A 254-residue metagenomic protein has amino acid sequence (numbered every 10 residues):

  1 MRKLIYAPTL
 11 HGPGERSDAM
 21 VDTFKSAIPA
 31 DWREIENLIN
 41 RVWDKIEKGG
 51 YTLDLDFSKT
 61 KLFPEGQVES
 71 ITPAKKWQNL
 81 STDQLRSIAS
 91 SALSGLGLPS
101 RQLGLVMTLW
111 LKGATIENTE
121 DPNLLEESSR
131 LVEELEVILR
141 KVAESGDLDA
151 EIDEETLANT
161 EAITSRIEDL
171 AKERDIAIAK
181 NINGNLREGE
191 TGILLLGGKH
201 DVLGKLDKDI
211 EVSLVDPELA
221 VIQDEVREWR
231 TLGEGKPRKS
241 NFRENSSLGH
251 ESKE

Functional and structural regions predicted by a protein language model:
M1-E254: Compositional signal for N-terminal targeting/processing segments
